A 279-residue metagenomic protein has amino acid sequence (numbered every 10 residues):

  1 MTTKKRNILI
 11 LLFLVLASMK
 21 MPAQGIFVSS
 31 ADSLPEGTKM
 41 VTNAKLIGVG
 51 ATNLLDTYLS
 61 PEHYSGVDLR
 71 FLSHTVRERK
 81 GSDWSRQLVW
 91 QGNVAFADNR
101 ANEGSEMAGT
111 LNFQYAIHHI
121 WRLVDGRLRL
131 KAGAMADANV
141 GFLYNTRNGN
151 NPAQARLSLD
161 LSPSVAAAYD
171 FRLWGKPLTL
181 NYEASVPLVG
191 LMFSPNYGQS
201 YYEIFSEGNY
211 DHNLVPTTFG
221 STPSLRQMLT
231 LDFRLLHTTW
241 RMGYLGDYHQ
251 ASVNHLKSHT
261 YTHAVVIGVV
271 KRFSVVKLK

Functional and structural regions predicted by a protein language model:
M1-M40, V275-K279: Cleavable N-terminal export/targeting peptides
Q24-V89: Short glycine/proline- and aromatic-enriched beta-strand/turn motifs that initiate or cap beta-hairpins
S33-V41, E78-Q87, I120-L130, R172-T179 (+2 more regions): Short loop/turn motifs that connect adjacent beta-strands in outer-membrane beta-barrel proteins
V49-L55, G92-D98, A136-Y144, A184-G190 (+3 more regions): Transmembrane beta-strands of outer-membrane beta-barrel pores
H63-F71, W84, S105-F113, L128 (+3 more regions): Residues that define the transmembrane beta-barrel architecture of outer-membrane proteins
L69-R79, F113-W121, A134, P163-Y169 (+3 more regions): Residues on the lipid-exposed face of transmembrane beta-strands in outer-membrane beta-barrel proteins
N150-H237: Outer-membrane beta-barrel transmembrane domain signature
Y261-K279: Outer-membrane beta-barrel "beta-signal"
